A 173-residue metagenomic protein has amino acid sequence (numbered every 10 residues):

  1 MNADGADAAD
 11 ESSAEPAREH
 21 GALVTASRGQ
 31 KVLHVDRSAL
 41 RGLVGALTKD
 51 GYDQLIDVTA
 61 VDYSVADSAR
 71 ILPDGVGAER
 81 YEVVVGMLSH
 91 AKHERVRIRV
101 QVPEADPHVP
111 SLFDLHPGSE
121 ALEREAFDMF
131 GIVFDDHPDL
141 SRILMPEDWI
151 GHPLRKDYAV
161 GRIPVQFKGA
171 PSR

Functional and structural regions predicted by a protein language model:
M1-R173: Terminal low-complexity/charged segments
